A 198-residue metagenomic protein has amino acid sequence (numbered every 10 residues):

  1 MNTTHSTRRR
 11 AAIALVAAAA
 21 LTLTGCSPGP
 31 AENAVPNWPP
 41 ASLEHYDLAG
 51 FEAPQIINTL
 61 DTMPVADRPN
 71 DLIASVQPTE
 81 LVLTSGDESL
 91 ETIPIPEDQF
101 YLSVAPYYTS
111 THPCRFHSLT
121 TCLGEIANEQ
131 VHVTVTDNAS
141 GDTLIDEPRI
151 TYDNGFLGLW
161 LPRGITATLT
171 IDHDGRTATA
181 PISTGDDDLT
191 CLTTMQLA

Functional and structural regions predicted by a protein language model:
N2-A14: Bacterial N-terminal signal peptides that target proteins for export
T22-G25: C-terminal motif of bacterial Sec signal peptides marking the signal peptidase cleavage site
S27-P30: Bacterial signal peptide processing site
E91-I95, F100-Y107, G185-A198: Extracellular beta-sheet/turn segments enriched in Thr/Pro/Gly and aliphatic residues
P96-I145: Mid-length scaffold segments of soluble, non-membrane domains
I150-L159: Glycine-centered loop-to-beta-strand initiation motif
G158-T166: Short Pro-Gly-centered beta-turn/loop motif in secreted/extracellular proteins
I165-D174: A short, solvent-exposed beta-strand micro-motif common in secreted/extracellular proteins
